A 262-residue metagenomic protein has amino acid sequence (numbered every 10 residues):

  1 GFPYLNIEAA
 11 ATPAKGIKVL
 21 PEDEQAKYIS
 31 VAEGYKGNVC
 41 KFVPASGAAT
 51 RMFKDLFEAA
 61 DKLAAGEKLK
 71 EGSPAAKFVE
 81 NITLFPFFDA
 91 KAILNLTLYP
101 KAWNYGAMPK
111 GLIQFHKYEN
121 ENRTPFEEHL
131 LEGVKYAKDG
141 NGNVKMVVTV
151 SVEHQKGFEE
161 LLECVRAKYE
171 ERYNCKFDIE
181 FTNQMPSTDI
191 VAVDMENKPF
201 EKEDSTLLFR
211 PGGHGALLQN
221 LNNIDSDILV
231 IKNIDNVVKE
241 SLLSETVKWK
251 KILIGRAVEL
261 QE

Functional and structural regions predicted by a protein language model:
Y4-E262: Domain-scale recognition of functional cores that engage charged ligands
